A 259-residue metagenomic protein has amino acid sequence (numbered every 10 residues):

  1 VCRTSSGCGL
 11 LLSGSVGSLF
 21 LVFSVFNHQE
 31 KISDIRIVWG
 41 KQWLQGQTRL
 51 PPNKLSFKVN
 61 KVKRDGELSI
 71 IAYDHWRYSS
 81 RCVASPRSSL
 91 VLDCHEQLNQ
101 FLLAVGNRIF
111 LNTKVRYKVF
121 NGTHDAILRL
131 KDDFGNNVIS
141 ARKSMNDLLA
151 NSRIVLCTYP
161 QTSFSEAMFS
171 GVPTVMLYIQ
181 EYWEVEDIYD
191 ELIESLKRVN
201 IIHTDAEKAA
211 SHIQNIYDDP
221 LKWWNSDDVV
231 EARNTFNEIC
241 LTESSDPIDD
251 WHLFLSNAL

Functional and structural regions predicted by a protein language model:
V1-R49, F164: Active-site and donor-binding regions of nucleotide-sugar-utilizing enzymes
L11, I37, S69-I71, V155-C157: Structural motif
G17-F20, Q42-Q47, Y78-S79, N121-R129 (+1 more regions): Short, charged/polar "capping" segments at the starts of alpha-helices and the immediately preceding loops
Q29, D147-L149, S195: Structural alpha-helical scaffold elements that stabilize or flank donor/cofactor-binding regions in carbohydrate
W43, N112-S170, Q180-E181: Donor nucleotide-activated moiety binding/catalytic core segment of transferases that use nucleotide-activated donors
T48-R49, K63, K131-G135, I154 (+1 more regions): Catalytic binding pocket for nucleotide-activated donors in carbohydrate/polymer assembly enzymes
R49-D132: Conserved catalytic-core segment of nucleotide-activated headgroup transferases in glycan assembly
E238-L259: C-terminal alpha-helical cap of glycosyltransferases
